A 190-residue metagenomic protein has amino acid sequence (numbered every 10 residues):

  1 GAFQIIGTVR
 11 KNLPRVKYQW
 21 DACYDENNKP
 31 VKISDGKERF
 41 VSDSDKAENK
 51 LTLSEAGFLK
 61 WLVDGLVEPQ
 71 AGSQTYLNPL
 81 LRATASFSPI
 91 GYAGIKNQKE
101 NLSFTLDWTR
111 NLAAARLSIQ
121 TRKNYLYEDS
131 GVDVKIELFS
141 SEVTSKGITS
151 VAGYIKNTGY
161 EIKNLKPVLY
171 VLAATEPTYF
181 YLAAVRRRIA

Functional and structural regions predicted by a protein language model:
G1-P177, A184-R186: Activation targets extended, charge/polar-rich intrinsically disordered C-terminal tails
A190: Short beta-strand-centered aromatic/proline hotspots
